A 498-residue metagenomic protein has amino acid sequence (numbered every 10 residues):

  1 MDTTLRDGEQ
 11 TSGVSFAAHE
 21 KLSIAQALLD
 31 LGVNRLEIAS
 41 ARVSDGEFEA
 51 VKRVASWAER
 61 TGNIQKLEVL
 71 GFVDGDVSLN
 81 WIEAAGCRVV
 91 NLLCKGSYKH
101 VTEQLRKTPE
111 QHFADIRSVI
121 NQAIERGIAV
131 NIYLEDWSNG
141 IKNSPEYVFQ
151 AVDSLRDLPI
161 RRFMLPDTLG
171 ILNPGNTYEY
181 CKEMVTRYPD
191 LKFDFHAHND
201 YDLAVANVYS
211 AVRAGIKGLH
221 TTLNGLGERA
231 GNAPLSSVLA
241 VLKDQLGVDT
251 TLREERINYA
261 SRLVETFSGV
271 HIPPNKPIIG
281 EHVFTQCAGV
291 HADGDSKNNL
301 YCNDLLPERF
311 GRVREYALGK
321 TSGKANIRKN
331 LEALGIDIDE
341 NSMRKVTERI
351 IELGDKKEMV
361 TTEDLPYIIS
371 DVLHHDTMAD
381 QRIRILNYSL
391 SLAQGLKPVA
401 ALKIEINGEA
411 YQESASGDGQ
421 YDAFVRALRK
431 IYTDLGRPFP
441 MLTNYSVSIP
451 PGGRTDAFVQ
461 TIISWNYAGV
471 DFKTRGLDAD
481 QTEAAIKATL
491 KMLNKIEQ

Functional and structural regions predicted by a protein language model:
D2-T4, G247-S414, R454-F458: A mid-to-C-terminal "edge-of-domain" accessory segment
L5, S40-A41, F72-D74, C94-S97 (+6 more regions): Short, ordered loop/turn segments at secondary-structure junctions
D7, T11-L36, W57, T61-G62 (+3 more regions): Alpha/beta enzyme core
Q10-T11, S15, E20-I24, L29 (+1 more regions): Non-catalytic terminal/interface segments that mediate subunit docking, oligomerization, and allosteric communication
L31, W57-T61, L93, V119-Q122 (+13 more regions): Change "in soluble alpha/beta enzymes" to "in soluble alpha/beta proteins
V101, D167, T221-E228, A240-L252 (+3 more regions): Short beta-alpha connecting loops at secondary-structure transitions that line or flank enzyme active sites
L169-L172, E179-S296, Y301: Catalytic alpha/beta core domains of metabolic enzymes, predominantly
V470-Q498: Mixed-charge, glycine-accented linear interaction segment located at domain edges/termini
